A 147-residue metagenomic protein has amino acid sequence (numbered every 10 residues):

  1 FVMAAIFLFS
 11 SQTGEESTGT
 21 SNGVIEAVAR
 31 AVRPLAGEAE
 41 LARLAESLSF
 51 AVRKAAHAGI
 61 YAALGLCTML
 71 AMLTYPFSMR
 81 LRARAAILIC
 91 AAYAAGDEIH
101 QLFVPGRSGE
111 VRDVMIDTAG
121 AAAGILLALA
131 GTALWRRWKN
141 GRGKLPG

Functional and structural regions predicted by a protein language model:
F1-A62: "…centered on the first transmembrane helix and the immediately adjacent amphipathic helix/loop
V2-F9, I89-D97: Alpha-helical transmembrane segments of multi-pass membrane proteins
F50-L64, V111-A122: Membrane-interface loop-to-helix entry segments
G65, M69, L73, A121-A133: Hydrophobic transmembrane alpha-helices
Y75-L88: Internal alpha-helical transmembrane segments of multi-pass membrane proteins
A94-T118: Interfacial helix-loop-helix junctions of multi-pass membrane proteins
G131-L145: Membrane-interface capping segments at transmembrane-helix boundaries
